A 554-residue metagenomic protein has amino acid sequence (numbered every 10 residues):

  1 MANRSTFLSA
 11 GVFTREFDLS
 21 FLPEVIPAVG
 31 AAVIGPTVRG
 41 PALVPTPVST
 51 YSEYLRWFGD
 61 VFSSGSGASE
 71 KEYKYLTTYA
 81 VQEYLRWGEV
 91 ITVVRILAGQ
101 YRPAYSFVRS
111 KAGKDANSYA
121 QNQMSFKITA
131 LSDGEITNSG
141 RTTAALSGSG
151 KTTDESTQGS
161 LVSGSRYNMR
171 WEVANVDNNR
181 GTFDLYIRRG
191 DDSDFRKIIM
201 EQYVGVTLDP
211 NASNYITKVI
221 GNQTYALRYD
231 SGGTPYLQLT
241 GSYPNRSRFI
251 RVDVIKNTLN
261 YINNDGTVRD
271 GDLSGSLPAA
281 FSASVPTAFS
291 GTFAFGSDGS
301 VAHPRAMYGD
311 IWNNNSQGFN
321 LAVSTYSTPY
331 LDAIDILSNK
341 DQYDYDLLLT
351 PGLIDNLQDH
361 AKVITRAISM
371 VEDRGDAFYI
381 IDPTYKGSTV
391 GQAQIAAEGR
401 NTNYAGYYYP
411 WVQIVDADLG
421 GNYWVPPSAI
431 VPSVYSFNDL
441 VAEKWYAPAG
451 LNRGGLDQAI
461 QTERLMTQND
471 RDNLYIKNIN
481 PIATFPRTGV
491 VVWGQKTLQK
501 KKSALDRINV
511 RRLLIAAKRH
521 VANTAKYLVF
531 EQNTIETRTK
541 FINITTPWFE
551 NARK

Functional and structural regions predicted by a protein language model:
M1-S125, T129-N138, V176-D184, R188-D194 (+2 more regions): Structured, hydrophobic secondary-structure cores that serve as assembly/anchoring elements
V48, M200-G205: Conserved aromatic
T143-G150: Negatively charged, low-complexity tracts enriched in Asp/Glu with abundant Ser/Thr
T153-N178, A333-N339: Intrinsically disordered, low-complexity regulatory segments in eukaryotic proteins
V204-V219: Short, cationic low-complexity segments
